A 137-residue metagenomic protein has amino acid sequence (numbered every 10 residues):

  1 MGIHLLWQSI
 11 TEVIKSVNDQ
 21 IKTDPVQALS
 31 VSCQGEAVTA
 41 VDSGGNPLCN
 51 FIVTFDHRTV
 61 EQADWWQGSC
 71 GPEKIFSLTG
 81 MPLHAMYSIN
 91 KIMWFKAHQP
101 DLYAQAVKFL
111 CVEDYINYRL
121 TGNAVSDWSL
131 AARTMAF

Functional and structural regions predicted by a protein language model:
M1-N50, S77, Q105: N-terminal glycine/serine-rich phosphate-binding loop of ATP-dependent small-molecule kinases, especially carbohydrate
W7-T11, K15, V60, D64 (+1 more regions): Generic alpha-helical structural signal
V41, K74-F137: Gly/Ser/Thr-rich active-site cleft segment
S43-P47, W65, S69, K74: Hydrophobic or amphipathic alpha-helical targeting/insertion segments
N50, Q62, R119: Residues that scaffold the ATP/ADP-binding catalytic core of kinase and kinase-like folds
I52-V53, L130: Residue-level structural signal for beta-strand termini and adjacent loop
D56: Carbohydrate-associated surface elements
